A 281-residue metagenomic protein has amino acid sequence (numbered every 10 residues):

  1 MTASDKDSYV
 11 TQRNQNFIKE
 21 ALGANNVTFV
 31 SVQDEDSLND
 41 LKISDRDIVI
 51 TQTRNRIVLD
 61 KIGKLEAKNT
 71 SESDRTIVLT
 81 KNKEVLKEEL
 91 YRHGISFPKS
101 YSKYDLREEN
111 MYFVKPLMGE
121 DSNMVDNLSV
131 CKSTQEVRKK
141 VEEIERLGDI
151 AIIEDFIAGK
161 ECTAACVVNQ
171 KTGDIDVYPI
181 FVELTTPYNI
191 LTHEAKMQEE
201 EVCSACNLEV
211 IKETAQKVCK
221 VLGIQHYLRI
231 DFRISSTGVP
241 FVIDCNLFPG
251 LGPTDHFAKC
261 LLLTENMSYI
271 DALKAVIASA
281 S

Functional and structural regions predicted by a protein language model:
M1-T70: ATP-binding N-terminal substructure of ATP-dependent carboxylate-amine bond-forming enzymes
I18, L22, I62, L86-Y91 (+1 more regions): Structural element of the ATP-grasp superfamily
R46-I50, F113-K115, A165-C166, G238-P253: A short beta-strand motif that forms the metal-chelation/ATP-contact edge of phosphoryl-transfer active sites
S73-L79, L184-T185: Short, acidic/turn-prone active-site loops that include or flank metal/cofactor- and phosphate-binding residues
I77-E154, A158-G159: Active-site nucleotide/adenylate-binding loops and adjacent lid/helix of ATP-dependent enzymes
K132-E213, I234-F241: Phosphate-binding site of ATP-dependent enzymes
I153, Q225-R229: Flexible, glycine/charged-enriched surface loops at secondary-structure junctions
I234, V239-S281: C-terminal active-site "lid" helix and adjoining low-complexity regulatory extension at the edge of ATP-using catalytic
